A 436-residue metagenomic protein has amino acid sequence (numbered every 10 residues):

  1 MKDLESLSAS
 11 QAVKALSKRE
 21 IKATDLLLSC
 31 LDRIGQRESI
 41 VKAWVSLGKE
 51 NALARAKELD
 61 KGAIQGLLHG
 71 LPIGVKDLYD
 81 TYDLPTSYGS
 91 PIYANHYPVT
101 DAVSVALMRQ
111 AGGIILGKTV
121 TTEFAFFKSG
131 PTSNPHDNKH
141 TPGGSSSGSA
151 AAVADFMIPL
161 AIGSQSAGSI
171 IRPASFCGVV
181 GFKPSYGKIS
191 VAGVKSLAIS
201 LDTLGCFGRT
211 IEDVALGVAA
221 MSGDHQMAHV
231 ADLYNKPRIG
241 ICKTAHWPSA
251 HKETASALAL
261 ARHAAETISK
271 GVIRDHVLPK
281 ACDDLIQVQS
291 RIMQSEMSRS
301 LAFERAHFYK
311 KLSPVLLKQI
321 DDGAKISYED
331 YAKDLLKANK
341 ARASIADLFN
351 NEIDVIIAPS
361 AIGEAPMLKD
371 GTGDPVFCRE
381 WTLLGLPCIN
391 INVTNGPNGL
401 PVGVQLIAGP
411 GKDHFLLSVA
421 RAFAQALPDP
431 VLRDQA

Functional and structural regions predicted by a protein language model:
M1-S46, K57, H263-S269, D330 (+1 more regions): An N-terminal boundary/leader segment
A52-A54, G62-S129: Acidic/His- and Gly-rich active-site-bordering loop/insert found across diverse amide/peptide-bond hydrolases
L68-Y88, K236-R238, R291-A346, N392-G403: Short helix-loop capping/hinge segments that flank enzyme active sites or metal/cofactor-binding pockets
P91, K333, E352, S360-E380: Short, surface-exposed loop/helix-turn segments at secondary-structure junctions that function as lids/hinges flanking
T100-V218, T382-Q405: Short glycine/serine-rich loop segments
V180-S256, L427-A436: A short helix-breaking turn/cap at a secondary-structure junction
C206, L400-K412, L416-A420, A424: Short, well-ordered beta-strand elements
